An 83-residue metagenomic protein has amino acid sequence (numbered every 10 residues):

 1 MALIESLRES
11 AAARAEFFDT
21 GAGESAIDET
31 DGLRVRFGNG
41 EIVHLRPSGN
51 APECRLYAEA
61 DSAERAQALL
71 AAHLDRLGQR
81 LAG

Functional and structural regions predicted by a protein language model:
M1-G83: Phosphate-binding and adjacent anionic-ligand microenvironments
